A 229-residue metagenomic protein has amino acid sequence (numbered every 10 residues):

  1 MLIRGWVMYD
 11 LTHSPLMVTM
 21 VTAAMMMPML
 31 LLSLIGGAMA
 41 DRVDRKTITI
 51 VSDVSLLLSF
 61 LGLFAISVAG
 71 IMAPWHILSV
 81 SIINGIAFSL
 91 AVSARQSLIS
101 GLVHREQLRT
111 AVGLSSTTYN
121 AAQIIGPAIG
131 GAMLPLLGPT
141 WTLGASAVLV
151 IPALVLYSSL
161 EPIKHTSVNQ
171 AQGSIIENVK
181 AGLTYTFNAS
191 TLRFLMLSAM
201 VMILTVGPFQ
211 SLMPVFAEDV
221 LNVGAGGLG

Functional and structural regions predicted by a protein language model:
M1-G229: Alpha-helical transmembrane-bundle signature of multi-pass membrane transport and export proteins
